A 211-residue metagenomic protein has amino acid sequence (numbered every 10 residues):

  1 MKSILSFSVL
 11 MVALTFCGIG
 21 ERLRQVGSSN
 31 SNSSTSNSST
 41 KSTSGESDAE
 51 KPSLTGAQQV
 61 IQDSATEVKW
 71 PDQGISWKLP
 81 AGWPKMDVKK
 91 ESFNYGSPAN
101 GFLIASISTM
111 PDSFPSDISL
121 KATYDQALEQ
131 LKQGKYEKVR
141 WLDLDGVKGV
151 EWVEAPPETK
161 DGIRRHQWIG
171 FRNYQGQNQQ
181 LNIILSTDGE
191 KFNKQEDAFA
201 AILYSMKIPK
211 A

Functional and structural regions predicted by a protein language model:
L5-S8, T15-F102, G162-I163, Q177 (+1 more regions): N-terminal targeting sequences that direct proteins away from the cytosol to non-cytosolic compartments
G82-K85, S108-S113, G170-N173: A short, sequence-level motif marking secondary-structure junctions
G96-A122: A short acidic-to-branched-hydrophobic micro-motif
S108-F114, V139, D188-F192: Second-shell loop/turn segments in exported
D125-G176: Signature of long, low-cysteine stretches enriched in small and polar/charged residues
